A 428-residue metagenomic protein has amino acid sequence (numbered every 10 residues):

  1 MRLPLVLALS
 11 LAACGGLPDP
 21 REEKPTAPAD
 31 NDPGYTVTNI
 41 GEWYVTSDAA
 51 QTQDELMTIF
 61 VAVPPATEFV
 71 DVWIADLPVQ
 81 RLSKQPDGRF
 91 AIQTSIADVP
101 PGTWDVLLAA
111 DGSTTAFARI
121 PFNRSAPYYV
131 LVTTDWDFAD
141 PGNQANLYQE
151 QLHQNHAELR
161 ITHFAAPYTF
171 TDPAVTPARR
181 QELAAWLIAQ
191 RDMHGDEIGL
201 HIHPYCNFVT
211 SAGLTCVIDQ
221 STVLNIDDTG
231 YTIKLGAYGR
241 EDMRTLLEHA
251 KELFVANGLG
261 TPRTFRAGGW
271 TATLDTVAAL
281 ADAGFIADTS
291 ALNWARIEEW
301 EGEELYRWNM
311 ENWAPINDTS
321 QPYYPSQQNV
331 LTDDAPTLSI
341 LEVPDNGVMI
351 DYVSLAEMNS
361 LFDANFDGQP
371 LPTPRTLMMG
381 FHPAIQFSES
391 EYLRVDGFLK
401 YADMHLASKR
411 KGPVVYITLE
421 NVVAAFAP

Functional and structural regions predicted by a protein language model:
P20-M57: Short, compositionally biased P/S/T/A/G/V-rich stretches that sit at domain boundaries
Q85-Q93: Aromatic sugar-binding surface patches on proteins that engage polysaccharides or sugar-phosphate polymers
I96-T103: Surface-exposed, short loops/turns at beta-strand junctions within beta-sandwich domains
F117-E197, T261-R263: Active-site beta->alpha N-cap acidic-glycine motif
L147-E158, T176-H201, C206-F208, A212-V223 (+3 more regions): Acidic (Asp/Glu)-rich catalytic clusters
H153-Q154, E158-I161, D228-T273, P372-G380: CE4/NodB-like, metal-dependent polysaccharide N-deacetylase domain that modifies extracellular/periplasmic N-acetylated
A267-R375: Active-site-adjacent pocket scaffolds in enzyme catalytic domains
A287, A356-P428: C-terminal domain-boundary segment and adjacent tail
